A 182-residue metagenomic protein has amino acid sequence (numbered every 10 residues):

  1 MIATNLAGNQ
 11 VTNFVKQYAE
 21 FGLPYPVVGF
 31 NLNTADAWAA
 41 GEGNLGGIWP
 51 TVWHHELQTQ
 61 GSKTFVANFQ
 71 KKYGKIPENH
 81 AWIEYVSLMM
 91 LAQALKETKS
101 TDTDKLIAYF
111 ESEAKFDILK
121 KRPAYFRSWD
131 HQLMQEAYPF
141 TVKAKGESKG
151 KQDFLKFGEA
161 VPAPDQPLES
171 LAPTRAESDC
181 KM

Functional and structural regions predicted by a protein language model:
M1-M182: Extracytosolic ligand-binding ectodomains
